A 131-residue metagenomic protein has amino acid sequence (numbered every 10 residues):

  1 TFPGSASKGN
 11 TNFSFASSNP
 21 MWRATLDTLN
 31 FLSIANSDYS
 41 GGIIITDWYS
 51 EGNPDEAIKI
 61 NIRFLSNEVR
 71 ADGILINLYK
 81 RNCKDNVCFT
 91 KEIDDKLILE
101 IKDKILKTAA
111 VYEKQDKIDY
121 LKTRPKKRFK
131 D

Functional and structural regions predicted by a protein language model:
T1-D131: Ser/Thr-rich, low-complexity intrinsically disordered terminal regions
